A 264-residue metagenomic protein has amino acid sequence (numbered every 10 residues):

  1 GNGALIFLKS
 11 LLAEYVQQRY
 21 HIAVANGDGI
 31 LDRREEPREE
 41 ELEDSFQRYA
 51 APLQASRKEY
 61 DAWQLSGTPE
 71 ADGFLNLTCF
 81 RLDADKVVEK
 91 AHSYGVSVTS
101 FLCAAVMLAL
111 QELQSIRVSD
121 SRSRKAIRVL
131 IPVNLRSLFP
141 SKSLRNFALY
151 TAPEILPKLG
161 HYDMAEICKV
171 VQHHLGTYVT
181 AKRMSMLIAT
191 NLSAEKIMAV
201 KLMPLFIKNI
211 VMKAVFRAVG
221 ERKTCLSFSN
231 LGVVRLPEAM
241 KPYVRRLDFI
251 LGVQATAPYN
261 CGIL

Functional and structural regions predicted by a protein language model:
G1-K9, C79-I116, R122-S123: Acyl activation and transfer enzymes in specialized metabolism, enriched for ANL adenylate-forming modules
N2-E89: Non-catalytic, low-complexity flexible loops and terminal extensions
A4-L5, E36-E39, S100, H161-C168: Generic detection of long, well-ordered alpha-helical segments
L12-R19, M107-Q111, Q172: Short amphipathic alpha-helical signal-transduction/dimerization elements
G29-Q54, V106-S119, F228-M240: Charged, low-complexity, helix/coiled-coil-prone segments
G29-R33, P37, S97, N134 (+1 more regions): Secondary-structure junction/capping motif
C79, V88, Q111-L264: Acyl-thioester-dependent acyl-group transfer interface
